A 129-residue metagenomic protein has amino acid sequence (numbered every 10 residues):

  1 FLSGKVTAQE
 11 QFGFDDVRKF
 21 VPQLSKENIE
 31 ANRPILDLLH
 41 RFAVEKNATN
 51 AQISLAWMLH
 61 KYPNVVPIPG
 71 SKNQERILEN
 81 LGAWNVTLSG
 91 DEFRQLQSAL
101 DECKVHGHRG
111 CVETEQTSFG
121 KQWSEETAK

Functional and structural regions predicted by a protein language model:
F1, E75-R76: Flexible loop/turn segments at secondary-structure boundaries
F1-D15, T49, L55: Aromatic-lined glycan-binding groove of carbohydrate-active enzymes
F14-E45, H60-N64, L78-K129: Terminal-tail/helix-coil boundary detector
A51-Q52, D91: Short acidic capping loops at alpha-helix termini that bridge into adjacent secondary structure
P67-P69: Hydrophobic faces of well-ordered beta-strands that scaffold small-molecule active sites in alpha/beta enzyme cores
